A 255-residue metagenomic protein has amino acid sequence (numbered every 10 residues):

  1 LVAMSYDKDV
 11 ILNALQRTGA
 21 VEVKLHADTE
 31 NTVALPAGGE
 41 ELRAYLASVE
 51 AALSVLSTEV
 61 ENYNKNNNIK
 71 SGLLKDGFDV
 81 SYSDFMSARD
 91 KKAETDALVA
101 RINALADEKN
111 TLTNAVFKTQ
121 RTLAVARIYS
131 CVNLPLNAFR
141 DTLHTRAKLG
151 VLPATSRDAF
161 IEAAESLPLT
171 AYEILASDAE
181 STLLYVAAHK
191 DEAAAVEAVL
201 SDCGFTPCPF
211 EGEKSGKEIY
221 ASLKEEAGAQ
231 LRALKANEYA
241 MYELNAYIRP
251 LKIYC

Functional and structural regions predicted by a protein language model:
L1-C255: Long, charged N-terminal accessory/stalk domains
